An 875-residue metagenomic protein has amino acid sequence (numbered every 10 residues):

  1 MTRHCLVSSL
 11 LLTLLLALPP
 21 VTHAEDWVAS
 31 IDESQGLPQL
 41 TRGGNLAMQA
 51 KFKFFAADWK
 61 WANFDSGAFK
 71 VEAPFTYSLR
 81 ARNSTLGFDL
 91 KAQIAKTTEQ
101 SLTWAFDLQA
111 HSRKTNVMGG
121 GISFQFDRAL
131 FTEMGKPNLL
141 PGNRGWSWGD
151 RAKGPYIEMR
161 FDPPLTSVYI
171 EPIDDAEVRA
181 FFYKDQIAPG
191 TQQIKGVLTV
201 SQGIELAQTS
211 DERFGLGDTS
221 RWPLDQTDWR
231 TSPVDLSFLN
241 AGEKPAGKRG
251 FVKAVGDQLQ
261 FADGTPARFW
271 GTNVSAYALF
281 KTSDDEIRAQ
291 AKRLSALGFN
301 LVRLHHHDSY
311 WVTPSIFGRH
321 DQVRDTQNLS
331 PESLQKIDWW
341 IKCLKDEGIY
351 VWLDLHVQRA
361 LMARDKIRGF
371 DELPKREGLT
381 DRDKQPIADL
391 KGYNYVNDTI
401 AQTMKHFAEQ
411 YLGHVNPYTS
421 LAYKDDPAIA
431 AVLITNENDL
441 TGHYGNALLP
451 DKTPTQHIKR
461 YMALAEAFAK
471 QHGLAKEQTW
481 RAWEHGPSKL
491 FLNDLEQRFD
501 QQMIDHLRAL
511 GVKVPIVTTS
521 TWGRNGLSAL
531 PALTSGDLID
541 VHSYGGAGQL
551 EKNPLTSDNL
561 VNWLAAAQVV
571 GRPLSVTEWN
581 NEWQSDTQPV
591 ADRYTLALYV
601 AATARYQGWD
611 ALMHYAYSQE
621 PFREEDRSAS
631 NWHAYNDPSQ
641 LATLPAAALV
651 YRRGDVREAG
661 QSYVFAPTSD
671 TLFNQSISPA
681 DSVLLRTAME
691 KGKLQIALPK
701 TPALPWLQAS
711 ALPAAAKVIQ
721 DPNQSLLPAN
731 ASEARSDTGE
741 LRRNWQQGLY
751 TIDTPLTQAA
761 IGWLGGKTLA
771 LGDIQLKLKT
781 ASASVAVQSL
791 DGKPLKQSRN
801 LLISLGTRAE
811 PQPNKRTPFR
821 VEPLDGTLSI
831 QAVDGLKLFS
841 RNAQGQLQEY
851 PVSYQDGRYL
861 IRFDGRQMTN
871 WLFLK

Functional and structural regions predicted by a protein language model:
S8-P19: Bacterial N-terminal signal peptides
E25-S84, K91, F214-D228, A278: Acidic-aromatic substrate-binding/catalytic surfaces of carbohydrate-active enzymes
F55-K60, K70-A73, R82-S84, T115-N116 (+1 more regions): Beta-strand-rich recognition/accessory modules
D107-D174: Polysaccharide-binding surfaces and accessory modules of carbohydrate-active proteins
F251-G256, Q260-A262, P266-G536: Active-site mouth of glycoside hydrolases
F499-I516, S528-Q724: Catalytic-core region of carbohydrate-active enzymes that cleave or remodel glycosidic bonds
V787, G857-K875: C-terminal beta-strand-rich structural cap/linker in extracellular carbohydrate-active enzymes
L795-D834: Proteolytic processing hotspots in large secreted/extracellular or virion-associated proteins and select intracellular
